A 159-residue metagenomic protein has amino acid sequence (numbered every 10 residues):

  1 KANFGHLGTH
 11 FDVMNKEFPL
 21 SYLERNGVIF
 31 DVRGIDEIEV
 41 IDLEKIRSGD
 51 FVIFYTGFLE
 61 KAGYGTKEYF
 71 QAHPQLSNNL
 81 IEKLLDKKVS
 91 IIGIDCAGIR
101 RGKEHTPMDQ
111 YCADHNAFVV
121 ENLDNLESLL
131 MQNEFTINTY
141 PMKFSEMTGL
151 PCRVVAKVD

Functional and structural regions predicted by a protein language model:
K1-D159: Active-/binding-site microenvironments in catalytic and ligand-binding cores
